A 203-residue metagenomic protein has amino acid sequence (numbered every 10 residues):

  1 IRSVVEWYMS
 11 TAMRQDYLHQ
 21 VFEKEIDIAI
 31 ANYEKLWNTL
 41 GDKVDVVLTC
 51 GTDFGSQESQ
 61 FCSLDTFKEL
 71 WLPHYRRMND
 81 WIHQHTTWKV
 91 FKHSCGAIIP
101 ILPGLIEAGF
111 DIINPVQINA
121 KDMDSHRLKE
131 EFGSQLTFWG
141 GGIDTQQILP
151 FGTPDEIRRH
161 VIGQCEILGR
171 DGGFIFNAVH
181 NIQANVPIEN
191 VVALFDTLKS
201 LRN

Functional and structural regions predicted by a protein language model:
I1-N203: Active-site loop segments of alpha/beta catalytic cores
